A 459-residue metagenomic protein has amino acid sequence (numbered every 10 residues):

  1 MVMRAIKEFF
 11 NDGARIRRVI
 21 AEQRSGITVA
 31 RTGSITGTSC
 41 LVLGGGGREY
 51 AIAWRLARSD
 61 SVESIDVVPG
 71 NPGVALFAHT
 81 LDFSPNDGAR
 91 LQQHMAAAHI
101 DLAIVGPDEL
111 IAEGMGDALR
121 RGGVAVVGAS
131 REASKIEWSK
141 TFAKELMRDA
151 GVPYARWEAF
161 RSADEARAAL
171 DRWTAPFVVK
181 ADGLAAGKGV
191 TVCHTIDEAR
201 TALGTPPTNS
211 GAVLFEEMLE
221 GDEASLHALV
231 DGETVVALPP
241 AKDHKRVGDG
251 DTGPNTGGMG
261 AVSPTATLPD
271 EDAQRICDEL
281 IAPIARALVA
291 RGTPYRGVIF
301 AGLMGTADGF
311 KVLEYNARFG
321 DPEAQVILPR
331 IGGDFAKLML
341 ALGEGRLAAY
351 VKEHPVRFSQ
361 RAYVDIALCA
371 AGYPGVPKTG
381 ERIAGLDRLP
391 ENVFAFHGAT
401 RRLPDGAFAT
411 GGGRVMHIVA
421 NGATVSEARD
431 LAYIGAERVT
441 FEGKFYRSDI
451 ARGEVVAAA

Functional and structural regions predicted by a protein language model:
I6-F9, I16-E22, G26-E132: ATP-binding N-terminal substructure of ATP-dependent carboxylate-amine bond-forming enzymes
T80-N86, E158-S162, C193: Short acidic-hydrophobic, aromatic-tinged amphipathic segments that line or gate anion-handling sites
G128-G189: A conserved helix-loop-beta module that forms one wall/lid of the active-site cleft in ATP-utilizing catalytic domains
V190-Q325: Internal nucleotide-binding/catalytic subdomain
C277-I299, N316-N392, L403: Active-site "cap" helix and flanking loop/linker of ATP-utilizing ligase/carboxylase catalytic domains
F358, G372-P374, F394-N421, S426-E427: C-terminal non-catalytic interaction/assembly regions of soluble proteins
T410-A459: Generic C-terminus detector
